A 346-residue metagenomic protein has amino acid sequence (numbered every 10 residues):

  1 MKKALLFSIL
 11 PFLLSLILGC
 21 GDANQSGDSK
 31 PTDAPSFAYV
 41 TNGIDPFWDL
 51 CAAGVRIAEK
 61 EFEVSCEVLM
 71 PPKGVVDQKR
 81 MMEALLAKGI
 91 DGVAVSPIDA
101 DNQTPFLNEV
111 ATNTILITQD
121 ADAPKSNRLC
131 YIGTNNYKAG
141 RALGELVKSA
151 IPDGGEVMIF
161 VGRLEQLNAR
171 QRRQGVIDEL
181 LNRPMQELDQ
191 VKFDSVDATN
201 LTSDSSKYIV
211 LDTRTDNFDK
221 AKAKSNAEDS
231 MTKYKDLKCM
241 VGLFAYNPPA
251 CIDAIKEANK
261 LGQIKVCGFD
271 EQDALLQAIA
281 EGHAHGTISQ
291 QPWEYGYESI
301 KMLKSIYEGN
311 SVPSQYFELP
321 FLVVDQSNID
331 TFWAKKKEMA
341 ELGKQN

Functional and structural regions predicted by a protein language model:
M1-A4: Positively charged n-region of N-terminal signal peptides that target proteins for export
L6-I9, G309: Hydrophobic alpha-helical segments with strong N-terminal bias
S8-I17: Bacterial N-terminal signal peptides
L18-N346: A residue-level marker of the well-folded mature domains of exported/periplasmic proteins
